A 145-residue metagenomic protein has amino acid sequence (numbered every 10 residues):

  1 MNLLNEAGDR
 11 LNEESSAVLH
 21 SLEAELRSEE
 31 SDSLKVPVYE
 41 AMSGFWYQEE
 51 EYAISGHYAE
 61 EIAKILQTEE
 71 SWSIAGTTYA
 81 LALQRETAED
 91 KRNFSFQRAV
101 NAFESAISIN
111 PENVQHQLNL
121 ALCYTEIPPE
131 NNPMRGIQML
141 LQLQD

Functional and structural regions predicted by a protein language model:
M1-A53: N-terminal leader/linker segments that initiate helical-solenoid repeat arrays
L19, E49-H57, E86-A102, I127-Q144: Structural signature of tandem alpha-helical TPR/SEL1-like repeats, specifically the intra-repeat loop/turn
S28, I62, S105-A106, L140-L143: Canonical positions in the second alpha-helix
S33, L66-Q67, P111, D145: Short coil turns that delineate tetratricopeptide repeat
V38, S71-W72, H116: TPR alpha-solenoid repeat register
W46, A59, T78-Y79, Y124: Residue at a conserved register position within TPR or TPR-like alpha-solenoid repeats
E50-T77: Membrane-embedded segments
